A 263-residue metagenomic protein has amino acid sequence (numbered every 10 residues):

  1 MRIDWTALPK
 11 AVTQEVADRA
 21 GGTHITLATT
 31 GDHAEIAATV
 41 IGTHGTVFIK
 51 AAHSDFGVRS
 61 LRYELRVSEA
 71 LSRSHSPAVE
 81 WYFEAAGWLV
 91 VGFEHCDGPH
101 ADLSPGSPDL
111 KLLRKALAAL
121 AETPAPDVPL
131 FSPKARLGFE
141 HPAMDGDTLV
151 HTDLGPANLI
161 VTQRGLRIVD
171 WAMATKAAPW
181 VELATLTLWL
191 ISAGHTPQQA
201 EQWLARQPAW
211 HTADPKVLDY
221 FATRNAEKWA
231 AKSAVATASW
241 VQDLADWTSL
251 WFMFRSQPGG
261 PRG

Functional and structural regions predicted by a protein language model:
M1-A20, W247-G263: Regulatory N- and C-terminal appendages and interdomain linkers associated with kinase/kinase-like NTP transferase
D4-P9, E15-G42: ATP-binding glycine-rich phosphate-binding loop
W5-A20, K115, A119-T152, T162-Q163 (+1 more regions): An alpha-helical support segment within catalytic cores of ATP-dependent transferases
P9-T13, H33-E35, T46-C96, D102-L120: A conserved alpha-helical element in kinase catalytic cores
A34-I41, G138-V181: Active-site acidic catalytic loop and adjacent metal/ATP-binding pocket of ATP-dependent phosphoryl transfer enzymes
A52, C96, G155, A172 (+1 more regions): Anionic group-transfer/hydrolysis microenvironments
E64, E182-L183: Activation loop
A184-G263: Helix-rich C-terminal or lid/interface subdomains of diverse kinases
